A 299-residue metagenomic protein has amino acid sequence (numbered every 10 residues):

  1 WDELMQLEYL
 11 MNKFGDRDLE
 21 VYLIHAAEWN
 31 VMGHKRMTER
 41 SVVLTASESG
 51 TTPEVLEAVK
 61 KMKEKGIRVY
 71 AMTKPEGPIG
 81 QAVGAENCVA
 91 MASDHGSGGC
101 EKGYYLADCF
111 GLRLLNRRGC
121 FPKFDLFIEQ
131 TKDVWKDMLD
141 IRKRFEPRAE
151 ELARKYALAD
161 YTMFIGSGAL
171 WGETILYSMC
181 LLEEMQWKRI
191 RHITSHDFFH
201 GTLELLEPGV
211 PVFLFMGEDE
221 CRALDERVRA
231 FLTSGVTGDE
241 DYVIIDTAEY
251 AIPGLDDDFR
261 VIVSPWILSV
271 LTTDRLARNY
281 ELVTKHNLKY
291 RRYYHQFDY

Functional and structural regions predicted by a protein language model:
W1-E39, A157-H200: Anionic-ligand anchoring segments at beta-strand to alpha-helix junctions in alpha/beta enzyme folds, i.e., glycine
W1-F124, Q130, F215-Y242: Glycine-rich phosphate-binding loops that contact phosphosugars or nucleotide phosphates
L23-H25, T73-K74, R189-D197, D239-A251: A generic structural motif
V42-A46, Y161-G168, P211-F215: Short glycine-rich or small-residue beta-strand-to-loop segments that form or flank ligand, phosphate, metal/Fe-S
E76-C88, G201-L205, Y250-R260: Glycine-rich, charge-decorated loop segments at or immediately adjacent to ligand/cofactor-binding or catalytic sites
H95-G96, L112-S195, L288-Y299: Active-site phosphate/pyrophosphate-binding segments
G172-Y242: Internal helical hairpin/lid segments
V228-Y299: Phosphate-moiety recognition in structured ligand-binding domains
